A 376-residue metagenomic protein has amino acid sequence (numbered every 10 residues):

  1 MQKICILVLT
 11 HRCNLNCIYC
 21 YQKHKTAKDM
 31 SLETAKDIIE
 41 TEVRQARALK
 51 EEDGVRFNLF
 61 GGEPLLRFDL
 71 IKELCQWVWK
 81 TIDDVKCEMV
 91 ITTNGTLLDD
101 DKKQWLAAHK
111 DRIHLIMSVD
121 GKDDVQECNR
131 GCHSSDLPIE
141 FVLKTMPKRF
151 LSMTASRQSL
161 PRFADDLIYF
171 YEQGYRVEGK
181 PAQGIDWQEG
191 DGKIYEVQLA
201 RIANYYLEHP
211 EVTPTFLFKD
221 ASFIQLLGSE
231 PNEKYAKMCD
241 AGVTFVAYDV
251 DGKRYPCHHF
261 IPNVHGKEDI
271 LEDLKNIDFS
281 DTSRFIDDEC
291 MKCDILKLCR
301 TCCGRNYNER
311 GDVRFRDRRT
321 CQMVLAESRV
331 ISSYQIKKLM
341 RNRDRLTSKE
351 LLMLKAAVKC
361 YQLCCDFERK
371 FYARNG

Functional and structural regions predicted by a protein language model:
M1-I6, A48-E52: N-terminal [4Fe-4S]-dependent radical SAM core
Q2-T34: Canonical Radical SAM [4Fe-4S] cluster-binding loop centered on the CxxxCxxC motif and its immediate flanking residues
L9-N16, E63, C290-K292, L296-K297: Cysteine-centered iron-sulfur cluster-binding motifs in ferredoxin-type domains/subunits of redox enzymes
N16, C20-K23, F260, L296 (+2 more regions): Cys/His-rich metal-chelating microdomains
I39-N58, R67-Q188: Radical SAM/AdoMet-radical enzyme domain recognition
V197-G228, R254-T301, I336-K337: C-terminal accessory region of radical SAM enzymes
C239-V243: Short, small/polar residue-rich loop motifs at catalytic or cofactor-binding pockets
D288-G376: Radical SAM enzyme core and accessory elements
